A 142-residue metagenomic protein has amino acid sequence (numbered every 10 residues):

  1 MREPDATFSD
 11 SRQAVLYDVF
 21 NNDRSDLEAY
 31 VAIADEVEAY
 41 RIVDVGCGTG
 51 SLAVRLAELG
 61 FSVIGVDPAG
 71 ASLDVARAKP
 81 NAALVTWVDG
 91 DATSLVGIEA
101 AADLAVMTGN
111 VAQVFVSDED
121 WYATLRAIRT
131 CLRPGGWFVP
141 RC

Functional and structural regions predicted by a protein language model:
M1-Y40: Conserved class I S-adenosyl-L-methionine
Y40-G46: Conserved class I S-adenosyl-L-methionine
S51-S94: Class I SAM-dependent methyltransferase SAM/SAH-binding core
G97-L104: A short acidic, Gly/Pro-enriched loop at the edge of an enzyme's catalytic core that lines a small-molecule cofactor
T108-N110: Residues lining the SAM
Q113-F115: A short His-aromatic
Y122-P134: A short glycine-rich, Lys/Arg-flanked "PGG" loop and its adjoining helix->strand segment in the class I
G135-C142: Conserved beta-strand signature within the Rossmann-like core of class I S-adenosyl-L-methionine
